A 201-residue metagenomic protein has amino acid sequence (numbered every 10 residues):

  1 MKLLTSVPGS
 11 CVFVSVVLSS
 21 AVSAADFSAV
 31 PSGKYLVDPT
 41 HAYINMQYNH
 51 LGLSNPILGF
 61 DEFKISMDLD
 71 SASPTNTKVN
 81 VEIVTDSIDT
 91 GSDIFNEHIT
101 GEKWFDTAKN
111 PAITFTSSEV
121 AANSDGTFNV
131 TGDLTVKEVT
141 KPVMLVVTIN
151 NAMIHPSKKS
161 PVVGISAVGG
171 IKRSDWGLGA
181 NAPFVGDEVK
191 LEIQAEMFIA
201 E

Functional and structural regions predicted by a protein language model:
M1-C11: Bacterial N-terminal signal peptides that target proteins for export
K2-L3, V17, D68: Acidic/proline-rich low-complexity IDRs
G9-S20: Bacterial N-terminal signal peptides
S23-E201: Low-complexity, acidic/polar, glycine-enriched regions of mature
